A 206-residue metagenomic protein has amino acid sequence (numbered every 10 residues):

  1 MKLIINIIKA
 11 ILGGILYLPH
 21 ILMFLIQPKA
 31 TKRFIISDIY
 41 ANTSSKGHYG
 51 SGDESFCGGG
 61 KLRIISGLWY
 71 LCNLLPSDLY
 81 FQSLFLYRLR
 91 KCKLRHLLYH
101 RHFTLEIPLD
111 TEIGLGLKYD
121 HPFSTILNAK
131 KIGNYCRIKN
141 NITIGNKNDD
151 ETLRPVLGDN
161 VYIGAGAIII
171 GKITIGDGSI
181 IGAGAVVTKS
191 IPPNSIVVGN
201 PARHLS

Functional and structural regions predicted by a protein language model:
M1-H100: Terminal amphipathic alpha-helical/low-complexity segments used for targeting or macromolecular assembly
H100-V198, A202-L205: Structural signal for interior beta-strand "rungs" in well-ordered beta-sheet cores of soluble enzyme domains
